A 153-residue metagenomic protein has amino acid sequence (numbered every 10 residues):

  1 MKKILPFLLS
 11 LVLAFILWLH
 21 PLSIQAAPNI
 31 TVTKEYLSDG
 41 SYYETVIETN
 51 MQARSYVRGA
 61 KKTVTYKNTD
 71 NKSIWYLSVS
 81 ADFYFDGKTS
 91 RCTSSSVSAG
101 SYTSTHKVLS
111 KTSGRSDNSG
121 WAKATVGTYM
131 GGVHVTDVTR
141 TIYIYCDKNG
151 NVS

Functional and structural regions predicted by a protein language model:
M1-K72: N-terminal prepro-regions of secreted/extracellular proteins
N50-S153: Mature secreted bioactive peptide module from preproproteins
